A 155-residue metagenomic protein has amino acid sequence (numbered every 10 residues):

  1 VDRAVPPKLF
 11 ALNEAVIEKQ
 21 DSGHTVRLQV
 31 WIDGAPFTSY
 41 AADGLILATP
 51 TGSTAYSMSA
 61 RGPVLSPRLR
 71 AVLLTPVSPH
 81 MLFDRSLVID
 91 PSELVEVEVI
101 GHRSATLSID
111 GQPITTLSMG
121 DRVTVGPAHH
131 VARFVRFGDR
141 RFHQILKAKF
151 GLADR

Functional and structural regions predicted by a protein language model:
V1-I46, T54-R155: Catalytic phosphate-donor-binding core of small-molecule kinases
